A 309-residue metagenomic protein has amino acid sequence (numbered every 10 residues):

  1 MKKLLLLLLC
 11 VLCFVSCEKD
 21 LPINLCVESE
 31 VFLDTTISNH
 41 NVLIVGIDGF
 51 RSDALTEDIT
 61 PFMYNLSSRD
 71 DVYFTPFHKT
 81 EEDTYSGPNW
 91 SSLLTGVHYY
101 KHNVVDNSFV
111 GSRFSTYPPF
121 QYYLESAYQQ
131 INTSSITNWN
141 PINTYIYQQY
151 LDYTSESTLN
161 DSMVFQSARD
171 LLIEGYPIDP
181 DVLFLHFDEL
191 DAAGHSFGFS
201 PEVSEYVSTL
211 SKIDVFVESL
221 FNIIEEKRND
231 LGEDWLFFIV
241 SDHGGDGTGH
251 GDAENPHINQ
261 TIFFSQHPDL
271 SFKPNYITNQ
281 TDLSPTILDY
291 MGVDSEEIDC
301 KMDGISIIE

Functional and structural regions predicted by a protein language model:
L4-C13: Sec-dependent N-terminal signal peptides
F14-V42: Bacterial Sec-dependent N-terminal signal peptides
V42-G46, D53, Y73-F77, S91-L94 (+6 more regions): Structural recognition of the beta-strand scaffold that forms the well-ordered cores of secreted hydrolase catalytic
L43-I44, F62, K212-D252: Metal-dependent active-site segment of extracytoplasmic phospho-/sulfohydrolases and closely related
D53-N89, G96-V97: Short, structured active-site-proximal loop/turn typified by the sulfatase FGly-forming signature C/S-X-P-X-R
P88-G96, A253-S295, I308: Substrate-binding rim/cap in mid-to-C-terminal beta-strand-loop elements of soluble/periplasmic
Y100-M163: Catalytic-site neighborhoods of secreted/periplasmic enzymes that process anionic sulfate/phosphate groups
P141-Y153, R169-V215: Active-site His/acidic residue clusters
